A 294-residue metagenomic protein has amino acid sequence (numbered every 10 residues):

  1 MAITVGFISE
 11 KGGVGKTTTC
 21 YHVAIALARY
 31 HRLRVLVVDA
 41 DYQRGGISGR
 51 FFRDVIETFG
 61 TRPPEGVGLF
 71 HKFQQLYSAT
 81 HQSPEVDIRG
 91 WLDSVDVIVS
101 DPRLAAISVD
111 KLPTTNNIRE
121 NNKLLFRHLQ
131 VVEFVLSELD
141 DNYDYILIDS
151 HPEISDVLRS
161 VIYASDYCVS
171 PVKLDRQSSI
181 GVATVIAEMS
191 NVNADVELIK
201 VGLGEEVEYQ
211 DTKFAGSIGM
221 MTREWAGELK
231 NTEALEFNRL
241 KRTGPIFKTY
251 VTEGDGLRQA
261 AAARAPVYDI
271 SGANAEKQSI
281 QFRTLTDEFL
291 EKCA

Functional and structural regions predicted by a protein language model:
M1-A294: P-loop NTP-binding core
